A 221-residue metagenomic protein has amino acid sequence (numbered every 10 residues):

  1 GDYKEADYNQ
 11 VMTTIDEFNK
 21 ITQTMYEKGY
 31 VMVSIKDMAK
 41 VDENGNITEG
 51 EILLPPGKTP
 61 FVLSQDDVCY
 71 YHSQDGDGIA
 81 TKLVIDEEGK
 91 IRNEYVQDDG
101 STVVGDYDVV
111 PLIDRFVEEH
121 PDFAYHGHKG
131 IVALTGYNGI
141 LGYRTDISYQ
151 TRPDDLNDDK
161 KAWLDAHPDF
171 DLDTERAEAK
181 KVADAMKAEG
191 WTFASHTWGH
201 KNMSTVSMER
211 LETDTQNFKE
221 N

Functional and structural regions predicted by a protein language model:
G1-D2, G45, L54-F61, V68-N221: Metal-dependent polysaccharide deacetylase catalytic core of the NodB/CE4 family, i.e., the active-site-bearing domain
N9-M12: Metal-dependent phosphoesterase/phosphodiesterase active-site architecture
T14-E49, T174: C-terminal domain-boundary segment and adjacent tail
Q23, M32-V33, P60-V62, I131: Ordered hydrophobic segments in well-structured contexts
